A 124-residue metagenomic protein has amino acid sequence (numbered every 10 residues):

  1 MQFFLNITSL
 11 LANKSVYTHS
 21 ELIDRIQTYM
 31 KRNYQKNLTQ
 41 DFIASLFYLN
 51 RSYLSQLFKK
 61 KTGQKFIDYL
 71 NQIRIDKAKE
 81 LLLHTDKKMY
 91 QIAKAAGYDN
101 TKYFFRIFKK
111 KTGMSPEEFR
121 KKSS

Functional and structural regions predicted by a protein language model:
M1-L5, L46: A terminal-accessory region detector
F4-T18, Q27-T39, F58-T62, K79-K88 (+2 more regions): Basic, amphipathic alpha-helical hairpins
H19, M30, F42-L49, L54 (+4 more regions): Append "Primarily bacterial transcriptional regulators
T28, K60-K102, K121-S124: Terminal helix-turn-helix DNA-binding modules in bacterial transcription factors
R106-S124: …primarily DNA-binding HTH/wHTH and HhH modules…
